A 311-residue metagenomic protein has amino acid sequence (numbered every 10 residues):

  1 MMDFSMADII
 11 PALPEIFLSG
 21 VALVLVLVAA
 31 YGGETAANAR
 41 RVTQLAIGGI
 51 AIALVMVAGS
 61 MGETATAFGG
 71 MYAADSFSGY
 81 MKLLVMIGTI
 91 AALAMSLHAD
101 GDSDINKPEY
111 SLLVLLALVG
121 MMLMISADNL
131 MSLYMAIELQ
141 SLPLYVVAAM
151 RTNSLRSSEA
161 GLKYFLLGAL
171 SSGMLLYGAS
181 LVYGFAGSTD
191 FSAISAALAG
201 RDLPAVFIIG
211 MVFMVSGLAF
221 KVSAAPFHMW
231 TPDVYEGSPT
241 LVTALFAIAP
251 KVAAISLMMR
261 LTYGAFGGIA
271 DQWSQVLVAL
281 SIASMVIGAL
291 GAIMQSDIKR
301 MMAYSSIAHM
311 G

Functional and structural regions predicted by a protein language model:
M1-G311: Alpha-helical transmembrane segments of multi-pass membrane proteins predominantly involved in bioenergetics
